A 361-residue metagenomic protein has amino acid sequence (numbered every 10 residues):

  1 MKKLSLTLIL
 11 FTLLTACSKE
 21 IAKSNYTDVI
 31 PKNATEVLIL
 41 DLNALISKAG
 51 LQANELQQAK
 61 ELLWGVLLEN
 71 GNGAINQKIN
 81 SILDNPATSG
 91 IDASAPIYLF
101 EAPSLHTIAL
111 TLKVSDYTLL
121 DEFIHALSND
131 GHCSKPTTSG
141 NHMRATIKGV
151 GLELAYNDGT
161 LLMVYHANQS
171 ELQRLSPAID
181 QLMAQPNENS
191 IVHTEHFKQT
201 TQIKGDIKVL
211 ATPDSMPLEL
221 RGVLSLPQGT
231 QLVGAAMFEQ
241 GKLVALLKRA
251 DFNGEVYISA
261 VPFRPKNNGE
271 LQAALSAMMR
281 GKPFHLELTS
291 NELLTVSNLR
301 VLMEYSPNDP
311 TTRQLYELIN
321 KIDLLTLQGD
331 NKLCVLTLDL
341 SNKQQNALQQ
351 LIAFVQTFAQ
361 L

Functional and structural regions predicted by a protein language model:
M1-L4, K19: Positively charged n-region of N-terminal signal peptides that target proteins for export
L6-I9: Sec-dependent N-terminal signal peptides
L13-A16: C-terminal motif of bacterial Sec signal peptides marking the signal peptidase cleavage site
S18-C133, T138-R144, M183-A184, N189-L324 (+2 more regions): Structural boundary/hinge residues at secondary-structure and domain interfaces
K48, E171-R174: Extracytoplasmic/secreted cell-surface and envelope-processing proteins
P96-E101, G149-D158: Short, surface-exposed beta-strand/loop micro-motifs that present aromatic residues
L154-E171: An acidic-aromatic pocket/loop used at catalytic or ligand-binding sites
